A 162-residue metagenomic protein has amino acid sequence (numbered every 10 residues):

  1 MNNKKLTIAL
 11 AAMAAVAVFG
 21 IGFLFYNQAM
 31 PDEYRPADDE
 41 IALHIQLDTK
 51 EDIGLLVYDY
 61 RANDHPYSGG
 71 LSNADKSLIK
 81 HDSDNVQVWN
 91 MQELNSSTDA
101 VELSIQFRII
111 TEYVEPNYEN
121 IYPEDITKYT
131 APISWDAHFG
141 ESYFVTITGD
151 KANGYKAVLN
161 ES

Functional and structural regions predicted by a protein language model:
M1-L6: Positively charged n-region of N-terminal signal peptides that target proteins for export
A9-L24: Hydrophobic membrane-insertion alpha-helices, especially the h-region of bacterial N-terminal signal peptides
F25-I41, V158-E161: Extracellular ectodomain segments of secreted/surface proteins
E33, I121-S162: Extracellular beta-sheet/turn segments enriched in Thr/Pro/Gly and aliphatic residues
R35, I41-G54: Asparagine-centered strand-capping/turn motif at beta-strand->loop junctions
D48-P66: Short acidic, flexible loop segments centered on an aromatic residue
N63-I105, E112: Tryptophan-paired
R108-I121: Short acidic/polar inter-strand loop motif in beta-rich domains
